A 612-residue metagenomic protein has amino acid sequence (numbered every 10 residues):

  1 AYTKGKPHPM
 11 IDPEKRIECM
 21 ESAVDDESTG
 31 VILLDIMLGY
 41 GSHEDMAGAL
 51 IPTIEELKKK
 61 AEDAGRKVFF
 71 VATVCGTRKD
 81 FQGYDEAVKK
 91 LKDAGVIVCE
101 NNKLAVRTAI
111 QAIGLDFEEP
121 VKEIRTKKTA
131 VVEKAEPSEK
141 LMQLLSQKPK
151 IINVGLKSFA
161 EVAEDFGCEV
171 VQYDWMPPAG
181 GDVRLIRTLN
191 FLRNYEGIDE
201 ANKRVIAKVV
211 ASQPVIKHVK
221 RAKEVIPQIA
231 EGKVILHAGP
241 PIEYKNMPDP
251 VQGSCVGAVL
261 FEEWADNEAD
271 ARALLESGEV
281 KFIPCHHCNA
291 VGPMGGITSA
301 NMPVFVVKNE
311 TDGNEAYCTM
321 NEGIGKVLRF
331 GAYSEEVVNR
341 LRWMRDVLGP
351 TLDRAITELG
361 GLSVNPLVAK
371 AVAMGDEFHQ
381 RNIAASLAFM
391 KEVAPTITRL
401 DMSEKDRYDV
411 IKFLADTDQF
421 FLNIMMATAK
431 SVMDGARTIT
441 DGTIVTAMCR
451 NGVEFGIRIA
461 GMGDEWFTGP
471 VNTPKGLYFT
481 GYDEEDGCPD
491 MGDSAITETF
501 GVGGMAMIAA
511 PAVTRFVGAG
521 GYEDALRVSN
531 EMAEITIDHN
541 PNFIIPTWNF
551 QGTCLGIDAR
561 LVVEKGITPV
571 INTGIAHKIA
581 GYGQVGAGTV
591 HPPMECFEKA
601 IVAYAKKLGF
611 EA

Functional and structural regions predicted by a protein language model:
A1-E18, P52, G76-T77, P120-A612: Anaerobic metallocofactor- and corrinoid-dependent redox/one-carbon enzyme cores, especially those from methanogenesis
A1-L34, G39, F69, C75-T77 (+4 more regions): ATP-dependent carboxylate/acyl-activation modules
L34-D35, T73, N101, Y173: Generic beta-strand/beta-sheet core signal
M46-T53: Charged helix-capping and loop-helix junction motifs
K59-F69: A short helix->loop->beta-strand "cap" motif at the edges of active sites that frequently abuts
K92-G95, F166: Short, structured coil segments at secondary-structure junctions
I97-A105: Short acidic-hydrophobic, aromatic-tinged amphipathic segments that line or gate anion-handling sites
